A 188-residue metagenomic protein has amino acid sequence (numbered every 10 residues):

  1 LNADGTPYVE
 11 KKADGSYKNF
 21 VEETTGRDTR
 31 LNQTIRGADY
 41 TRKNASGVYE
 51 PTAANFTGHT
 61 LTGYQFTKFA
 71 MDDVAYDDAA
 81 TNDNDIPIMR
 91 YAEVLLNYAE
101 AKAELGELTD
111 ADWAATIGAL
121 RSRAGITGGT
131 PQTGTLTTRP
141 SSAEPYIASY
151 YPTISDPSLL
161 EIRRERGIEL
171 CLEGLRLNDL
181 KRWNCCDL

Functional and structural regions predicted by a protein language model:
N2: Active-site-adjacent helix-turn-beta-strand microarchitecture at beta-sheet edges that either contains or buttresses
T6-D14, K18-L188: Acidic/polar-rich alpha-helix caps and helix-coil junctions
